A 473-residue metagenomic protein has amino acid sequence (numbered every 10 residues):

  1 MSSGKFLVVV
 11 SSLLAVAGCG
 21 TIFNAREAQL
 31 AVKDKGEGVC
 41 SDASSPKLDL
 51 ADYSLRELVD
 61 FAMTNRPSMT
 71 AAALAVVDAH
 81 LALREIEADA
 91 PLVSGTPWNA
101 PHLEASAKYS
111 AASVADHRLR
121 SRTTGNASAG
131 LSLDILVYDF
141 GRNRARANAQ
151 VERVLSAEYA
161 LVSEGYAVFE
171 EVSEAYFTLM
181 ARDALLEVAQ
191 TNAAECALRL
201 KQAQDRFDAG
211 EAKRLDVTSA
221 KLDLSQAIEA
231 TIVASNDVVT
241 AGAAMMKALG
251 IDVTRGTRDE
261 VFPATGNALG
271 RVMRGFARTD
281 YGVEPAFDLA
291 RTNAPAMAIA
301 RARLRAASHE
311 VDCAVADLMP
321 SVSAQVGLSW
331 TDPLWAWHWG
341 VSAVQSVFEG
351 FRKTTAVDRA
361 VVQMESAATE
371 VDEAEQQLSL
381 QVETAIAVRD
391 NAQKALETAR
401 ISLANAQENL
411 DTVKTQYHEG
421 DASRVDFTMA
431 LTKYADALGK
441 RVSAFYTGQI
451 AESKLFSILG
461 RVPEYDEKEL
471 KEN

Functional and structural regions predicted by a protein language model:
M1-A17: Sec-dependent bacterial lipoprotein signal peptides
S2-S3, G20, N143, S163-L289 (+4 more regions): Periplasmic alpha-helical coiled-coil/stalk elements that build and connect Gram-negative outer-membrane
L7-V9, G20-K33, V253, E419 (+1 more regions): Acidic, low-complexity, intrinsically disordered peripheral segments
C19-V93, W98, E260-R305, D372-E375 (+1 more regions): Bacterial Sec-pathway N-terminal export signals of envelope proteins
S44-A51, E87, G95-I135, G256-D280 (+3 more regions): Small/polar, glycine/serine/threonine/aspartate-rich low-complexity segments that form flexible
V59, A71-A88, E164, V168-T191 (+7 more regions): Amphipathic alpha-helical coiled-coil segments
F61-T70, V77-P101, V114-D116, G130-N148 (+9 more regions): A glycine-/polar-enriched beta->alpha junction
N126-S128, E174, S219, S321 (+3 more regions): Transmembrane beta-barrel architecture of outer-membrane proteins
